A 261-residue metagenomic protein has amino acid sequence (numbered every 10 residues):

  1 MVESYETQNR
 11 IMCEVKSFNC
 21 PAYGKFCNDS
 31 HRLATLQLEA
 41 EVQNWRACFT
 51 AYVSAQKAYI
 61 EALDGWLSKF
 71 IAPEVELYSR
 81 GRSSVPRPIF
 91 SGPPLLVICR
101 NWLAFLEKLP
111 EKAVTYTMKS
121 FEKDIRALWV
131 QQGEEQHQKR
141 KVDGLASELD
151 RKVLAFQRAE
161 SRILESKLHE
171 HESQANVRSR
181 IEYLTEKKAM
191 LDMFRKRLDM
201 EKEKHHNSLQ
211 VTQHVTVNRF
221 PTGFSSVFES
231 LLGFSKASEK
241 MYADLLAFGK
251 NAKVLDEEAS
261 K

Functional and structural regions predicted by a protein language model:
M1-K261: Extended alpha-helical coiled-coil scaffold domains characteristic of the BAR superfamily
